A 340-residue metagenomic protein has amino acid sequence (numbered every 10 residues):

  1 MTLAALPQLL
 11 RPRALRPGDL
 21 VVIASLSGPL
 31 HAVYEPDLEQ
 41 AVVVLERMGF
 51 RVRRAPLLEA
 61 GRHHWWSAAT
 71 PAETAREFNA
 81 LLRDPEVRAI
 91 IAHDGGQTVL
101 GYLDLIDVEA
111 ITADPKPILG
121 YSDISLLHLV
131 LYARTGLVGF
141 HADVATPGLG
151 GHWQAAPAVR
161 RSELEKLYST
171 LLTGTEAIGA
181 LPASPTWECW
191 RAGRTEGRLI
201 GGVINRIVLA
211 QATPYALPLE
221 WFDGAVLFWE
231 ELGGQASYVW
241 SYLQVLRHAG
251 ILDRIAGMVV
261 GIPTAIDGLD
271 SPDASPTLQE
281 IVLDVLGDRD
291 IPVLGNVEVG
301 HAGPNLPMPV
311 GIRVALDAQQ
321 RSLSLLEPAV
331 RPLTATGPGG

Functional and structural regions predicted by a protein language model:
M1-E86: ATP/NTP phosphate-donor binding region
Y34-A41, R194-E230: Conserved beta-alpha junction segments in alpha/beta enzyme cores
A89-L100, Y121: N-terminal glycine-rich "phosphate-gripper" loop used for MgATP/nucleotide binding and carboxylate activation
I106-V130, V138-A145, P292: Short, acidic/small-residue loops that bind anionic groups at enzyme active sites
S125-L137, A302-P309: Glycine-rich, charge-decorated loop segments at or immediately adjacent to ligand/cofactor-binding or catalytic sites
L137-N205: Conserved anion/nucleotide-ligand pocket segment
Y215-L278: Internal helical hairpin/lid segments
V260-G340: ATP/nucleoside-binding phosphotransfer catalytic cores, i.e., glycine-rich phosphate-binding loops
